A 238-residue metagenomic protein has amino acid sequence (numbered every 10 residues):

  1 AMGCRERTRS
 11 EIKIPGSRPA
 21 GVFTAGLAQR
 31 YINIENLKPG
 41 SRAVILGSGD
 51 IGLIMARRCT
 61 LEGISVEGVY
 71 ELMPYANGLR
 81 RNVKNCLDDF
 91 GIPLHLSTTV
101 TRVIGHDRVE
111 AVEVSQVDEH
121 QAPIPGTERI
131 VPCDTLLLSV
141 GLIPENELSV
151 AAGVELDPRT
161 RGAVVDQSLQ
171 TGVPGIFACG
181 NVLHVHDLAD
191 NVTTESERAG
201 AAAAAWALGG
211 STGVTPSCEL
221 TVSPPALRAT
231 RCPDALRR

Functional and structural regions predicted by a protein language model:
A1-R238: Residues forming the flavin
